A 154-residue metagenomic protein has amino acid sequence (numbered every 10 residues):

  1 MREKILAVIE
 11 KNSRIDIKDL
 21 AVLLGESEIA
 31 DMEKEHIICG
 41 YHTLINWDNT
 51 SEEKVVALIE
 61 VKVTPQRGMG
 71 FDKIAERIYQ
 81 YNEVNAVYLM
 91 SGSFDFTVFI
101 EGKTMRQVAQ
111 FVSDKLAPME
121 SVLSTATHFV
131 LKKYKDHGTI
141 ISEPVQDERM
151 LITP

Functional and structural regions predicted by a protein language model:
M1-P154: A compositional/biophysical signature of low hydrophobicity enriched in polar/charged and small residues
